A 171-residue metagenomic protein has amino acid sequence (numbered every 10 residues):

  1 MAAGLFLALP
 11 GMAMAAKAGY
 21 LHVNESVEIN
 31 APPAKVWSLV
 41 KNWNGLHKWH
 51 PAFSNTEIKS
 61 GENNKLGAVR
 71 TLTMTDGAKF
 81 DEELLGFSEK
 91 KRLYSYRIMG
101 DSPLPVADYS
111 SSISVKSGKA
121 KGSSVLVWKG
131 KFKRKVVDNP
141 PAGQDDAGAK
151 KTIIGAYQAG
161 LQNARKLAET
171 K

Functional and structural regions predicted by a protein language model:
A2-P10: Bacterial N-terminal signal peptides
A13-E62: Hydrophobic ligand-binding cavity/cleft-lining segments
P32-P33, L39-N42, F80, A149 (+1 more regions): Stable alpha-helical elements in mature extracytoplasmic
V36-L39, L46, R70, L84 (+3 more regions): Hydrophobic pocket/interface hotspot
K41-P51, T75-D76, G86-E89, Q158-E169: Sec-exported extracytoplasmic/periplasmic mature domains
N64-G67: A short, glycine/Asx- and small/polar-enriched loop/turn that sits immediately N-terminal to a beta-strand
T75-V125, K131: Hydrophobic-ligand binding "helix-grip"
V125, K129-K171: A conserved amphipathic terminal alpha-helix motif
